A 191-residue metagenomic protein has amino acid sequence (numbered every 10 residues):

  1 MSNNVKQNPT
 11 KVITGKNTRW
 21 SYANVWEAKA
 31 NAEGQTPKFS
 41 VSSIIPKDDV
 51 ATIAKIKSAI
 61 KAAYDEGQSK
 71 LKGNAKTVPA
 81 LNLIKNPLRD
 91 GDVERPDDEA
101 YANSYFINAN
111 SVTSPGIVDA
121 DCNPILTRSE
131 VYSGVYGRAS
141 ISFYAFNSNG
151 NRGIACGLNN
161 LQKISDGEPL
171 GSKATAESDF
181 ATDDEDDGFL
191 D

Functional and structural regions predicted by a protein language model:
M1-F106: OB-fold ssDNA-binding interfaces and closely related basic DNA-contact patches used across DNA replication/repair
S42-I44, N108-N110, Q162-I164: Residues in well-ordered beta-strands of folded domains
S69-G150: Structured, beta-strand-rich domain cores that present glycine/charged loop surfaces used to bind extended ligands
V118, C122-D191: Compact mixed alphabeta submodule
